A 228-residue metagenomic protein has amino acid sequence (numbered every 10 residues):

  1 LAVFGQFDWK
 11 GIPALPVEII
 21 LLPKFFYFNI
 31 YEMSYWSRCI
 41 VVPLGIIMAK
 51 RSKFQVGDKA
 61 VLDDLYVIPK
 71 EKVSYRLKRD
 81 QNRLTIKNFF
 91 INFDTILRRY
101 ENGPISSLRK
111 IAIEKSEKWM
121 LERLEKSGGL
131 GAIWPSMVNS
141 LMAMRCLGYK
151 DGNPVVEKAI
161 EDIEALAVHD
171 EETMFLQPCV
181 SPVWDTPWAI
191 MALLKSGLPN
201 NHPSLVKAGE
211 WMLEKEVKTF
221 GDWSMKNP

Functional and structural regions predicted by a protein language model:
L1-P228: Preference for long, amphipathic alpha-helical scaffolds in soluble/luminal domains and all-alpha bundles
